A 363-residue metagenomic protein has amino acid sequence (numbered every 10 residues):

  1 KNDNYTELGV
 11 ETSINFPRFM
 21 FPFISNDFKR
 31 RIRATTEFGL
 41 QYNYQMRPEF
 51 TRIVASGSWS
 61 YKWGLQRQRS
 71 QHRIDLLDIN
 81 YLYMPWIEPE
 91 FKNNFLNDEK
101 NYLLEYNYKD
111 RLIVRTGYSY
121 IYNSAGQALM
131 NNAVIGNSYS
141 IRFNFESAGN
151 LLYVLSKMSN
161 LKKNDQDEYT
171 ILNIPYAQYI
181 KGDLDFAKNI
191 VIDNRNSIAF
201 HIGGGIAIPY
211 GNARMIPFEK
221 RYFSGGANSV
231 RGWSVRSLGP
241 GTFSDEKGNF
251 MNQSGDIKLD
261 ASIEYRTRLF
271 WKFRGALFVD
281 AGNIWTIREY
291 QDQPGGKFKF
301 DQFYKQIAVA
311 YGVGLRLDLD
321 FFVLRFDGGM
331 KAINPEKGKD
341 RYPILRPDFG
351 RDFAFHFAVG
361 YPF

Functional and structural regions predicted by a protein language model:
K1, H72-R268, L277-F300: C-terminal outer-membrane beta-barrel translocator/porin domains of Gram-negative envelope proteins and their
K1-R142, R231-G232, F243, V323 (+1 more regions): Gram-negative/organellar outer-membrane beta-barrel architecture
G9-N15, G39, S58, R115-I121 (+8 more regions): One-face residue pattern on beta-strands with alternating periodicity enriched for small/polar residues
M20, L65-R67, G126, I192-N196 (+2 more regions): Short coil turns and loop connectors of transmembrane beta-barrels in diderm outer membranes and organellar homologs
P294-I344: C-terminal structured "cap/appendage" subdomains that terminate the fold
